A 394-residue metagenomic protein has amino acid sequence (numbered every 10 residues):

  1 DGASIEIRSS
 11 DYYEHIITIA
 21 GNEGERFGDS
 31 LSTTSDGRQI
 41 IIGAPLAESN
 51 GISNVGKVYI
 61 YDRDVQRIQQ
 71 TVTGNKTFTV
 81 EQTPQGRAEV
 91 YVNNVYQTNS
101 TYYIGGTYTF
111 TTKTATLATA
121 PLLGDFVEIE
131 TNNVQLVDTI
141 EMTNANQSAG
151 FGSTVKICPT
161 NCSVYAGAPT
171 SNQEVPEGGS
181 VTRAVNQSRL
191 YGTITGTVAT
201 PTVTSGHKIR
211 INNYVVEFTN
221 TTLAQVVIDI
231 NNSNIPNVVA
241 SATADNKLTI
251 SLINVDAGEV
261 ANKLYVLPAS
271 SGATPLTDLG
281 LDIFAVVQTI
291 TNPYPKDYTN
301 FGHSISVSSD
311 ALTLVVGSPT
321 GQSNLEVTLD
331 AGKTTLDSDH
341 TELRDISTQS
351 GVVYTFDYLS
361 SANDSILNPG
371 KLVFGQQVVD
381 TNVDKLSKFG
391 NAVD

Functional and structural regions predicted by a protein language model:
D1-A3, L117-E128, T243-T249: Extracellular interaction modules
D1-V65, N99, L123-G124, N132-A184 (+1 more regions): Conserved beta-strand/short-helix segments that make up beta-rich extracellular adhesion/recognition modules
D64-Y102, K113, A120-N133, V185-N186 (+1 more regions): Extended beta-strand solenoid/passenger and fiber regions
Q85-V95, L122-V134, G258-G272, V327-G332 (+1 more regions): Extended Gly/Ser/Thr-rich low-complexity repeat segments, especially those forming or decorating extracellular
Y91, R210-I211: A general beta-strand register signal
N94, T222-P236: Amphipathic, non-transmembrane alpha-helical segments in extracytoplasmic/periplasmic proteins
R183-T197, H207-R210, S241-F284, V327: Acidic, small/polar residue-enriched beta-strand/turn segments
N213-T222: Short, contiguous acidic and Ser/Thr-rich linear segments
